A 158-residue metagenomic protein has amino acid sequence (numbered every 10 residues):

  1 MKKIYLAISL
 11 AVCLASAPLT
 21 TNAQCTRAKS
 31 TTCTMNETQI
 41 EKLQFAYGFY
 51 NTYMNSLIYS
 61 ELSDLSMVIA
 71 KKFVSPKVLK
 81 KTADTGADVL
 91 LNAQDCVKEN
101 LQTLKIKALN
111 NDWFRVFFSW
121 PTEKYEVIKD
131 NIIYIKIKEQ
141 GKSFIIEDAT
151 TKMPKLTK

Functional and structural regions predicted by a protein language model:
I4-C13: Sec-dependent N-terminal signal peptides
L14-N22: C-terminal segment of classical bacterial N-terminal signal peptides
Q24-T31: Cleaved targeting-peptide boundary
C33-I58: Short, aromatic-enriched amphipathic alpha-helices that serve as compact interaction elements
I58-D84: Short, well-ordered alpha-helical segments enriched in acidic and aromatic residues
T82-V127: Surface-exposed, charged secondary-structure patches
D130-K158: Short beta-strand edge/turn micro-motifs at domain boundaries
